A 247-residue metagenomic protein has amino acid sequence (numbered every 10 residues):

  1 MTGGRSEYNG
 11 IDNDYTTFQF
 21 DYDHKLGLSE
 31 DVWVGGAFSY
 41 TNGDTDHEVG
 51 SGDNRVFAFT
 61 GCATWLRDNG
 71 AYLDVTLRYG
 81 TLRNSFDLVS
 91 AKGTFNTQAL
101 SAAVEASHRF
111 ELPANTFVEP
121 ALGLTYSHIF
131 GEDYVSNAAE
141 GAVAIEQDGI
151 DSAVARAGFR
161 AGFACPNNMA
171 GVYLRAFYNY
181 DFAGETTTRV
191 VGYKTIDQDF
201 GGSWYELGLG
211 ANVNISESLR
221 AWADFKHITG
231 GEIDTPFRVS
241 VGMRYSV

Functional and structural regions predicted by a protein language model:
M1, V34-F38, G61-A63, L73-L77 (+6 more regions): Membrane-embedded beta-strand positions of outer-membrane beta-barrel proteins
M1-G4, S39-G43, R78-N84, A121-D133 (+2 more regions): Short glycine-rich beta-strand segments
M1-P113, F225-K226, G231-P236: Outer membrane beta-barrel translocator domains of Type V secretion systems
N9-G10, E48-R55, L82-N96, F130-D151 (+1 more regions): Solvent-exposed, glycine/polar-rich loop segments of beta-barrel outer-membrane systems
H24-L28, W65-N69, F110-A114, V118 (+6 more regions): Outer-membrane beta-barrel strand-turn architecture
T60, A144-V247: Outer membrane beta-barrel transmembrane domains
T76-L88, E119-I129, N168-M169, G210-D224: Short secondary-structure transition/capping segments
E105, R109, V118-E119, G123-T125 (+3 more regions): Outer-membrane beta-barrel porins/channels
